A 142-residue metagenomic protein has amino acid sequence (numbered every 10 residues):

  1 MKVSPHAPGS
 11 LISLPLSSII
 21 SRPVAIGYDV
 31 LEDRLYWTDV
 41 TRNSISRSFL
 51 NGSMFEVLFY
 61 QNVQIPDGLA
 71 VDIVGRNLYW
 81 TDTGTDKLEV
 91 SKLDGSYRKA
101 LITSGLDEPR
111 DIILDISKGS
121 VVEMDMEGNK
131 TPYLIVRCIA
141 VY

Functional and structural regions predicted by a protein language model:
M1, S18-D29: Beta-strand-rich domains and repeat architectures in extracellular enzymes and scaffolds, especially beta-propellers
P5-S10, R42, G52-M54, T85 (+4 more regions): Short coil turn/linker residues within repeat-based beta-strand modules
L14-S21, L58-V63, L101-G105: Surface loop/turn motifs at the tips and blade-to-blade linkers of beta-strand repeat domains
R22, T41, I65, G84 (+1 more regions): Beta-rich catalytic cores
I26-Y28, L69-V71, I112, I139: Hydrophobic core register within WD40 beta-propeller blades
D29-E32, D72-G75, L114-K118: Residue-level detector of Asp-centered blade-edge/turn motifs that repeat once per structural unit in beta-propeller
W37, Y79-W80, V121-E123: Residue position within the beta-strands of beta-propeller blades
S46, E89, V122, T131-P132: WD40 beta-propeller blade core
